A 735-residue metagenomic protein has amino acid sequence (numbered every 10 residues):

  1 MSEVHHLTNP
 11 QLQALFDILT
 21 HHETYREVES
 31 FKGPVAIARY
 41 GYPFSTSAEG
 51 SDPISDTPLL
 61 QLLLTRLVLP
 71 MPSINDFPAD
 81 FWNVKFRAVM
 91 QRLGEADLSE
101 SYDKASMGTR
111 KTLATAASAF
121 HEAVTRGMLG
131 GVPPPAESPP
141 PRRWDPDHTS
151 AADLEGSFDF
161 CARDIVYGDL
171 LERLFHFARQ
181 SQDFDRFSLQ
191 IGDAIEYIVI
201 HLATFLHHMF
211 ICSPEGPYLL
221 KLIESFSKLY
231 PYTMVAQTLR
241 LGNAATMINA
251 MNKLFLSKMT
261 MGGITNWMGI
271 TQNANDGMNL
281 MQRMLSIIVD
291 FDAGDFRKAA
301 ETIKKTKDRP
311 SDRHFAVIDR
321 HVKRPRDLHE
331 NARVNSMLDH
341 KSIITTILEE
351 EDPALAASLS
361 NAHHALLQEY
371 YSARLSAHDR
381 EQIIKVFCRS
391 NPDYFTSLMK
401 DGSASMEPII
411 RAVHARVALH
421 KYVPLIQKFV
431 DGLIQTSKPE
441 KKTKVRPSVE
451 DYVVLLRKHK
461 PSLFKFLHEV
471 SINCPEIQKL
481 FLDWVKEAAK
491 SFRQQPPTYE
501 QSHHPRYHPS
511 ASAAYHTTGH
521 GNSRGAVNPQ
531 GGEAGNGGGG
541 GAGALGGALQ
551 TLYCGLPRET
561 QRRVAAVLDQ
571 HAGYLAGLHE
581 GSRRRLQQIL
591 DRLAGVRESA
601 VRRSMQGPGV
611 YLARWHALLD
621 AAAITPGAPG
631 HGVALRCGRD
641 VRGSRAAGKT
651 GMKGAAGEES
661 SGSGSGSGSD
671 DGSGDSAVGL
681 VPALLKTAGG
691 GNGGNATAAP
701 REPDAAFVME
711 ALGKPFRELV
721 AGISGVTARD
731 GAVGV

Functional and structural regions predicted by a protein language model:
S2-S397, D401, S405-A412, R416 (+5 more regions): Extended alpha-helical scaffold segments
H340-V735: Extended, charge-rich low-complexity regions and/or helical-solenoid scaffolds
